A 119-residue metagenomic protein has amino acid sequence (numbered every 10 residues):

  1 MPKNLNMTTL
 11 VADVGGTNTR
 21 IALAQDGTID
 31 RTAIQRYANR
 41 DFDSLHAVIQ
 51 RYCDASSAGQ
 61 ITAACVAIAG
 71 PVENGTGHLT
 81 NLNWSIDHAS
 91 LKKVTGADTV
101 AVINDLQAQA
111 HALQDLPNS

Functional and structural regions predicted by a protein language model:
P2-R51: Short glycine-rich, Thr/Ser-proximal phosphate-binding strand/loop in the N-terminal lobe of ATP-dependent enzymes
S57-V102, Q107-S119: Short beta-strand-loop/turn "lid" adjacent to the catalytic site in phosphate-handling enzymes
